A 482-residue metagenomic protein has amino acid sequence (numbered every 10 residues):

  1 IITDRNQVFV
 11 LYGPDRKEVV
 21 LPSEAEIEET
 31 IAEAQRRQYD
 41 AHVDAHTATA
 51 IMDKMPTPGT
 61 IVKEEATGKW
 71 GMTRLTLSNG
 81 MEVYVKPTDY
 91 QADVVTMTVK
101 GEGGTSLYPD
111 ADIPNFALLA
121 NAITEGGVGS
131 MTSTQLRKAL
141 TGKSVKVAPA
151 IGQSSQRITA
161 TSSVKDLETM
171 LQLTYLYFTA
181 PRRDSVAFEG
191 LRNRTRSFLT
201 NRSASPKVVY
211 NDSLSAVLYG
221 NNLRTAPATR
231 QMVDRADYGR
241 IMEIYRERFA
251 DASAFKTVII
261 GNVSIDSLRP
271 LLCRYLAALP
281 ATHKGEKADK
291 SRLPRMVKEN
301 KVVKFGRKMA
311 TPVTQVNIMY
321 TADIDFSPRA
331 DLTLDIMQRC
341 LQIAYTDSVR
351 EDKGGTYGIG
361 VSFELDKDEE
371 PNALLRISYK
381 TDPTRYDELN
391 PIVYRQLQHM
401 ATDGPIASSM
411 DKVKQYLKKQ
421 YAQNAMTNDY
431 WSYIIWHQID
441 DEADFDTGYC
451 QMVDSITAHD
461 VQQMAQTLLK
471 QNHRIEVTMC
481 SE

Functional and structural regions predicted by a protein language model:
I1, V8-P14, Y84-K86, Q91-A180 (+6 more regions): M16 family metallopeptidases and their MPP-like homologs
I1-E102, S106-P109, K256-V258, V263-K308 (+5 more regions): Proteolytic maturation boundary segments
T30, D325-I336, L341-A344, R350: PPIase-associated folding chaperone regions across multiple families
G152, Y238, Q342: ATP/adenylate-binding site constellation spanning eukaryotic-like Ser/Thr protein kinases, ABC-transporter
D184-G190, K284-E286: Conserved short beta-strand edge segments in small beta-sheet-based binding/regulatory domains
R248-A250: Conserved alpha/beta enzyme-core scaffolds, especially Rossmann-like or related mixed alpha/beta domains that build
